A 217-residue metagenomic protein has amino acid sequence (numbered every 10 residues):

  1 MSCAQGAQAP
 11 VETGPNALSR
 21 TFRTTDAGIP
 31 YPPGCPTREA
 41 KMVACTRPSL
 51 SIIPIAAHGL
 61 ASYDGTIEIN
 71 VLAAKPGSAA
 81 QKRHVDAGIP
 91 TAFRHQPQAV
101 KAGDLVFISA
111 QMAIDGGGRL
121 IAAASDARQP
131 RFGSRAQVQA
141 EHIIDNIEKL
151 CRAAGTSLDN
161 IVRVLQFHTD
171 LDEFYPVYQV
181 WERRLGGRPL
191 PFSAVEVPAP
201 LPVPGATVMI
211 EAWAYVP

Functional and structural regions predicted by a protein language model:
M1, G14-N16, R23-D145, K149-V162 (+1 more regions): N-terminal presequence-like segments and the immediate start of the first folded domain
Q5-Q8, T13: Extreme N-terminal basic, low-complexity initiation segments that serve as generic localization/processing leaders
